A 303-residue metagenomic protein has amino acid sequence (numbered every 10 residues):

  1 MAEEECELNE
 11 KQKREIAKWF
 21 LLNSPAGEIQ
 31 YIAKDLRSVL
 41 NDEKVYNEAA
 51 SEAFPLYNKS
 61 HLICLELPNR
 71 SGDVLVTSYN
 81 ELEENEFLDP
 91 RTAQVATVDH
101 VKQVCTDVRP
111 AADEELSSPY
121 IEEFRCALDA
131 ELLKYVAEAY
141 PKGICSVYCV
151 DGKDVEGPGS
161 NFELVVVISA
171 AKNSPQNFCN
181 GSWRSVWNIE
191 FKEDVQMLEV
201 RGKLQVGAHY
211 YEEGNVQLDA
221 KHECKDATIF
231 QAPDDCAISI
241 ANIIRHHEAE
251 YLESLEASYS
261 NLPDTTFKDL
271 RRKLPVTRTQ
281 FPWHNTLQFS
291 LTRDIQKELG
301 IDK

Functional and structural regions predicted by a protein language model:
M1-E4, R109: Extended non-catalytic scaffold regions that mediate assembly and binding in large macromolecular machines
E3-E7, K11, W19-L22, A26 (+5 more regions): C-terminal/domain-edge helix-coil "capping" segments
Q12-I16, N23, E28, L36 (+3 more regions): Flexible glycine-/small-residue-rich
L40-G143: Long amphipathic alpha-helical scaffold segments
E122, C126, A130, K134 (+3 more regions): Surface-exposed short loop/turn segments
